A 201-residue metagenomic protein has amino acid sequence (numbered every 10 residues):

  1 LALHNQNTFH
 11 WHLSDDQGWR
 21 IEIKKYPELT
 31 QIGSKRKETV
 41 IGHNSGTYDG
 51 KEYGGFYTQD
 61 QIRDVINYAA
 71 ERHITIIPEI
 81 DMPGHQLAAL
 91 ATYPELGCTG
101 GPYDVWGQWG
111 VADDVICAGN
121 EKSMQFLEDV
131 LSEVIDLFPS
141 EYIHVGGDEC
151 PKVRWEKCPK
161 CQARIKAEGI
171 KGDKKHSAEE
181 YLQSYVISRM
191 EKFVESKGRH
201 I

Functional and structural regions predicted by a protein language model:
L1-R199: Substrate-binding cleft of carbohydrate-active enzyme catalytic domains
